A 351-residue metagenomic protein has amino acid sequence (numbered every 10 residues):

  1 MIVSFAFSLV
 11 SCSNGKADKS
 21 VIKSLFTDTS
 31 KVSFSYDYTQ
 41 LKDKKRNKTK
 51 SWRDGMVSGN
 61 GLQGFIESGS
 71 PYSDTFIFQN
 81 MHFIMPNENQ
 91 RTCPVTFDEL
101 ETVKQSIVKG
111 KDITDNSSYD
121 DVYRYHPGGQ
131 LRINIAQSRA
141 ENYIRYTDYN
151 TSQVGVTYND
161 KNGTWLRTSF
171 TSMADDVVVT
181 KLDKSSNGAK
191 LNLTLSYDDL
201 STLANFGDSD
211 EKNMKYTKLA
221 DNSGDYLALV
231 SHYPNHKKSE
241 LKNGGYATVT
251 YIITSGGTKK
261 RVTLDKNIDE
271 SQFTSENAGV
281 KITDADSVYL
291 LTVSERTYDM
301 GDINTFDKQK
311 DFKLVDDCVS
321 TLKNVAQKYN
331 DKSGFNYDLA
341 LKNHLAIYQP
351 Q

Functional and structural regions predicted by a protein language model:
M1-I2: Sec-dependent N-terminal signal peptides
V10-S11: C-terminal motif of bacterial Sec signal peptides marking the signal peptidase cleavage site
D18-Q351: Aromatic-residue-lined binding/catalytic grooves and analogous aromatic/hydrophobic interfacial grooves in multimeric
